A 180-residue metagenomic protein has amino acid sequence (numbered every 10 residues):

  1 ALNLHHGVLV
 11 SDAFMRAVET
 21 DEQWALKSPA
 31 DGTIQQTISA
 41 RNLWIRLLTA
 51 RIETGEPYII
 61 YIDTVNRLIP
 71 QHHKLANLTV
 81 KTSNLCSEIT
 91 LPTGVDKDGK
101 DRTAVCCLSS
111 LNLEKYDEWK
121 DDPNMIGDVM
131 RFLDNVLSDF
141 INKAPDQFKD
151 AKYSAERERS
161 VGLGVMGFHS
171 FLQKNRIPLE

Functional and structural regions predicted by a protein language model:
A1-L111, Y116-E118, Q147-Y153: Active-site cavity-forming subdomains of large catalytic enzyme subunits
W44-L47, R51, L108, V129-L137 (+1 more regions): Short alpha-helical scaffolding segments that buttress acidic/His motifs in well-ordered protein cores
K100-T103, M125, S160: A generic short alpha-helical patch detector that favors 3-5-residue windows in or near N-terminal regions
K120-G127: Long hydrophobic segments that form regular secondary structure
F132-N142, Y153-N175: Core structural elements
I177-E180: Short, intrinsically disordered, charge-balanced linker/junction segments flanking boundaries in proteins
